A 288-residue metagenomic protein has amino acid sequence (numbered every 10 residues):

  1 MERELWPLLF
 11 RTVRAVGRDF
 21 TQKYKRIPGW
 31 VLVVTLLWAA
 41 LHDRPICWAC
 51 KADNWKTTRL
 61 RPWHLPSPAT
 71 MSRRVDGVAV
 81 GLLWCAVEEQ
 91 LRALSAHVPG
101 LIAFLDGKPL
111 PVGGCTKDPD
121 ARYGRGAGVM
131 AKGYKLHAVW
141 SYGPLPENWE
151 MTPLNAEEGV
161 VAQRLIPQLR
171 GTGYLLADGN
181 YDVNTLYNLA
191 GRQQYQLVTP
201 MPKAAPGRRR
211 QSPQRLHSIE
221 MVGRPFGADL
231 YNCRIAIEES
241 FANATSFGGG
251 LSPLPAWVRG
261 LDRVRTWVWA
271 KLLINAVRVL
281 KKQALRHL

Functional and structural regions predicted by a protein language model:
M1-Q22: Basic, low-complexity segments
R18-Y24, R59-L60, V258-R259: A short glycine/serine-rich beta->alpha loop
F20, Y24-L41, C47, D76 (+1 more regions): Polybasic low-complexity intrinsically disordered regions
W38, L65-P68, N180-V183, P202-K203 (+2 more regions): Acidic/histidine-rich catalytic cores and adjacent linkers of DNA breakage/strand-transfer/modification proteins
I46-R61: DNA-recognition alpha helix
L60-V80: Major-groove recognition helix of helix-turn-helix-like DNA-binding domains
G179-G249: Helix-centered, glycine/charged polyanion-binding patches within enzymatic domains that contact phosphate-containing
G227-L288: Basic, amphipathic alpha-helical segments enriched in Lys/Arg and hydrophobic/aromatic residues
